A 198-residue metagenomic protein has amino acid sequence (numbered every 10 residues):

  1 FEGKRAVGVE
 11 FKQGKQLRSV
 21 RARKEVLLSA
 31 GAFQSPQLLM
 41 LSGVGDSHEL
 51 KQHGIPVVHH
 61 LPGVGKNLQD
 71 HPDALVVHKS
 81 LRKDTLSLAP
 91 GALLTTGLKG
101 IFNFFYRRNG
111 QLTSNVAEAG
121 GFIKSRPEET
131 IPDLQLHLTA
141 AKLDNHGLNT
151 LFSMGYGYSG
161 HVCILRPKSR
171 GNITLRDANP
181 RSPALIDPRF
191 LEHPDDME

Functional and structural regions predicted by a protein language model:
E2-G3, G8-K99, F105, Q111: Glycine-rich loop(s) and the adjacent beta-strand/alpha-helix scaffold that form part
A32, M197-E198: Aromatic- and charge-enriched surface segment that lines or borders ligand/interaction sites
V77-M197: FAD cofactor-binding and catalytic pocket of flavoenzymes
